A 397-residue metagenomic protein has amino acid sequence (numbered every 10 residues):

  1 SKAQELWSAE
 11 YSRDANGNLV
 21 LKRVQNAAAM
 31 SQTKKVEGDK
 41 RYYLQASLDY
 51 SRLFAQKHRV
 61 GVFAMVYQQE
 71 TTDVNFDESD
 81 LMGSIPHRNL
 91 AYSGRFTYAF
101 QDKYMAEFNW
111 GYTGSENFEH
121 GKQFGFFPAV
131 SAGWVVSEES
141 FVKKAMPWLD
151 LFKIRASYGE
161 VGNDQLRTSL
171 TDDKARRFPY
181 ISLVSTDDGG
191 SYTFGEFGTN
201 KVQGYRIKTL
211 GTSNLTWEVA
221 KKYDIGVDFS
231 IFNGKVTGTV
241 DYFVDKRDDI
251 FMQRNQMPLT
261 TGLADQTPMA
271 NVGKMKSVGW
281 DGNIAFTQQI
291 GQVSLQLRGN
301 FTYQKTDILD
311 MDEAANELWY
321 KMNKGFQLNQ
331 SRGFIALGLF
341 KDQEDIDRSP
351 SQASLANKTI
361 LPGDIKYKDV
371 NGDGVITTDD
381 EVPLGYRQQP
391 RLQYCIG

Functional and structural regions predicted by a protein language model:
S1, Y11, V20-I335, I396: Extracellular/periplasmic, surface-exposed regions of secreted and cell-surface proteins
W7-R13, Q330, T359-P362, G397: Extracytoplasmic gating/loop element in the C-terminal half of outer-membrane beta-barrel translocons and assembly
D342-Q343, T378: Alpha-helix N-cap recognition
Y367-N371: Acidic, divalent-cation-chelating loop motifs in proteins
D373, T377: Acidic carboxylate motifs that coordinate Ca2+ or other divalent cations, activating on Asp/Glu
G385-Q389: Short, glycine-rich nucleotide/cofactor-binding loops
R391-G397: C-terminal substrate/ligand-recognition segments
